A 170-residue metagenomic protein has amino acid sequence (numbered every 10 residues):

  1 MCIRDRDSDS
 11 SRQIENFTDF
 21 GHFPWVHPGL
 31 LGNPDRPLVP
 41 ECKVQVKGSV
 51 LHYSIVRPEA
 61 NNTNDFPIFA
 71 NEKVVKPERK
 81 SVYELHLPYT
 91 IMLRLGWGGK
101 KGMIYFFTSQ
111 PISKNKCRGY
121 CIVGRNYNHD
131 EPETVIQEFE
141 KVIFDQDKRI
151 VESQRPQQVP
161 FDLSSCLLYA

Functional and structural regions predicted by a protein language model:
R4-A170: C-terminal catalytic domain of Rieske-type non-heme iron oxygenases
